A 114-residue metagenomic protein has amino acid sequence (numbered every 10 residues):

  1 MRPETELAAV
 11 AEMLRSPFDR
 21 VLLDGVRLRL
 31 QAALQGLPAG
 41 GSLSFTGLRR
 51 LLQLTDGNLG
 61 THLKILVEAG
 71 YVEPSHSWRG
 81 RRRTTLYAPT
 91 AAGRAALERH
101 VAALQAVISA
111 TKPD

Functional and structural regions predicted by a protein language model:
R2-R15, A32-Q35, A95-D114: Amphipathic alpha-helical dimerization/coiled-coil segments that flank or bridge DNA-binding/regulatory modules
P17-N58, R79, L86: N-terminal helix-turn-helix DNA-binding core of bacterial DNA-binding proteins
R50, V67-E68: Alpha-helical residues within the helix-turn-helix
L63-K64: Short, hydrophobic-biased segments on the C-terminal half of alpha helices that form "recognition helices"
E68-R83, A88: Beta-hairpin "wing" of winged helix-turn-helix
P89-R94: Accessory beta->alpha helical hairpin/"wing" motif in late/C-terminal subdomains of nucleic-acid enzymes
